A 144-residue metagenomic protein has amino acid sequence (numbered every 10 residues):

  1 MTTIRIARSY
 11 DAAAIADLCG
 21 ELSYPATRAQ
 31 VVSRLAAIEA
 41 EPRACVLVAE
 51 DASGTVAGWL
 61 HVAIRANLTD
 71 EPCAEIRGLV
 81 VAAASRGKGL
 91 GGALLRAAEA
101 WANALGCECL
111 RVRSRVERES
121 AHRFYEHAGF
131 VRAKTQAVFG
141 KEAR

Functional and structural regions predicted by a protein language model:
M1-Y10, R144: Conserved N-terminal entry element of GNAT/NAT acetyltransferase domains
I6-A13, D17-P72, R77, A82 (+2 more regions): Acetyl-CoA-dependent GNAT
E21, G87, A100-A104, V131: Conserved amphipathic alpha-helical interaction elements at protein-protein interfaces in regulatory, energy-coupling
R65-N67, V81-A84, E117-E119, R144: Short coil/turn motifs at secondary-structure junctions
V81, G87-A100, R123, H127: Conserved acetyl-CoA-binding loop-helix of GNAT-fold acetyltransferases
G92, V116-T135, K141: Conserved active-site alpha-helix within GNAT-family acetyltransferase domains
L95, A102-S114: Conserved GNAT acetyl-CoA-binding A-motif
